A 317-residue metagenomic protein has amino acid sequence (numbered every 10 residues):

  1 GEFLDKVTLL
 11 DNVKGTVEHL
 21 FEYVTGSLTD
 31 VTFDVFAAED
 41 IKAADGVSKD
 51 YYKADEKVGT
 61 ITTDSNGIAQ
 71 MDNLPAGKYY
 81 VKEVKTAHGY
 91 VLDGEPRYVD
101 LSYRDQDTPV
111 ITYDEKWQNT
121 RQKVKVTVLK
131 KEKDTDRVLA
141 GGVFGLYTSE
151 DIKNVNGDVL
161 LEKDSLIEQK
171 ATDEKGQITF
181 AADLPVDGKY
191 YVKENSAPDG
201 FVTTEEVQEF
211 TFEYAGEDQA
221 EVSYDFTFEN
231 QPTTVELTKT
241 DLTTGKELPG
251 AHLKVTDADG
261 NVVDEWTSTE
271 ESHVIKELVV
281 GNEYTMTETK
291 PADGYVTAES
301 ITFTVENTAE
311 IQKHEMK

Functional and structural regions predicted by a protein language model:
G1-K317: Solvent-exposed loop/turn and edge beta-strand elements of beta-rich ligand-binding domains
